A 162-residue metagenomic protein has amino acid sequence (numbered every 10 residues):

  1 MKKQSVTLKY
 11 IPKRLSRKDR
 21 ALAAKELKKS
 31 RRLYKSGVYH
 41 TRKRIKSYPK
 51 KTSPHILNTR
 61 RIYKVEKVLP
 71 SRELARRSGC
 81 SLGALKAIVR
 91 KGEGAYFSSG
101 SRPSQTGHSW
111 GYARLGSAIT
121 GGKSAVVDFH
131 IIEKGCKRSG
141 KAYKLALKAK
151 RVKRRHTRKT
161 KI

Functional and structural regions predicted by a protein language model:
M1-I162: Arg/Lys-rich, low-complexity, intrinsically disordered basic segments
